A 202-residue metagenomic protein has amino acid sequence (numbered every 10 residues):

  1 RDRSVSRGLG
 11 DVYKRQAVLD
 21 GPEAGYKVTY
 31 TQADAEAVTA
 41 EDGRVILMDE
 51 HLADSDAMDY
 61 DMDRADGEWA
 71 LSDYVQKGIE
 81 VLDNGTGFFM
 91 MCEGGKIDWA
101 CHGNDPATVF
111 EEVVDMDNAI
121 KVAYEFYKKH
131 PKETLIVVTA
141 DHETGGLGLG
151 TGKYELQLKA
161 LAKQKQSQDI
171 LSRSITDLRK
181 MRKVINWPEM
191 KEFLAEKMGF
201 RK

Functional and structural regions predicted by a protein language model:
D2-Y13: Single conserved hydrophobic/aromatic residue that forms the stacking wall/gate of nucleotide- or nucleobase-binding
R7, T29-Y30, I46-D49, F88-E93 (+2 more regions): Structural recognition of the beta-strand scaffold that forms the well-ordered cores of secreted hydrolase catalytic
D11, D34-E36, L52-S55, G94-W99 (+2 more regions): Solvent-exposed loop/turn segments at secondary-structure junctions within structured extracellular/periplasmic domains
R15, E112, G152-S174: Acidic, Ser/Thr-rich peripheral helices and adjacent loops at domain boundaries
E23-K27, E41-V45, D83-F89, H130-L135: Loop/turn elements at helix/coil->beta-strand transitions in domains of secreted/extracellular proteins
L52-A65, D83-G87, M91-A119: Active-site His/acidic residue clusters
D115-Q157: Metal-dependent active-site segment of extracytoplasmic phospho-/sulfohydrolases and closely related
Q166-K202: Active-site neighborhoods of enzymes that stabilize oxyanions during catalysis
